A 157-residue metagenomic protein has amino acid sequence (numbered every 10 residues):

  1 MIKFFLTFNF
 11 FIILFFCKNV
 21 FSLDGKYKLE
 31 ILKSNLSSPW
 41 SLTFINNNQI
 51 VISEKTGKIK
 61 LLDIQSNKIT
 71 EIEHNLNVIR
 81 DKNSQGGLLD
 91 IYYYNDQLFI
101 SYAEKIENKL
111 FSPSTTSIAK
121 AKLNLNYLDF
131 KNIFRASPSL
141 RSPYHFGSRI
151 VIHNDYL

Functional and structural regions predicted by a protein language model:
M1-F4: Positively charged n-region of N-terminal signal peptides that target proteins for export
F8-F10, V20: Cleavable N-terminal signal peptides
F21-L157: Acidic, Gly/Ser/Thr-rich repeat motifs that build Ca2+-stabilized beta-propeller blades
